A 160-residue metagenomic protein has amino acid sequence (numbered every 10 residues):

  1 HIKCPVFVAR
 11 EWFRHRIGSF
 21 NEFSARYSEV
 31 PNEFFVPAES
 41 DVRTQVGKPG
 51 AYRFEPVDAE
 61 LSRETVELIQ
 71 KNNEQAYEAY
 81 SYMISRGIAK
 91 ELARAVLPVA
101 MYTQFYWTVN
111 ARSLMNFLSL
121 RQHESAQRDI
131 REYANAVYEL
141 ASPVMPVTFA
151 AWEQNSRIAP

Functional and structural regions predicted by a protein language model:
H1-P160: Family-specific signature for flavin-dependent thymidylate synthase
